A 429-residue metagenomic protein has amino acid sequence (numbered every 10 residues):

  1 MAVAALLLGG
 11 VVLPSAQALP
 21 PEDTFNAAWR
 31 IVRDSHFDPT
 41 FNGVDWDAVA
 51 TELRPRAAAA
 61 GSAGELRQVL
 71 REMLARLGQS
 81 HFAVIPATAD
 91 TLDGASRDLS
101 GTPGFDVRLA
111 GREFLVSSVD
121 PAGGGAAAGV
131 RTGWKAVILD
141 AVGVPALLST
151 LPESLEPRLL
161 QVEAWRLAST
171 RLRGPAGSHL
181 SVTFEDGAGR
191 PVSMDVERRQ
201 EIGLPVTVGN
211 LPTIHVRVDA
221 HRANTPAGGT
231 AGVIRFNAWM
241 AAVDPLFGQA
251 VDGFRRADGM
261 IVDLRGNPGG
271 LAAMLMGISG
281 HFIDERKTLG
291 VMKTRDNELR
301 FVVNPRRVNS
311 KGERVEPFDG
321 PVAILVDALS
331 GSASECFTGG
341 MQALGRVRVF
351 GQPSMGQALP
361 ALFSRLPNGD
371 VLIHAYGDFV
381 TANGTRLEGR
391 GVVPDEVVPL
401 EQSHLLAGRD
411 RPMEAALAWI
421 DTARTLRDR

Functional and structural regions predicted by a protein language model:
A2-V11: Bacterial N-terminal signal peptides
A18-G43: Mature N-terminal segment immediately following signal peptide/propeptide cleavage in secreted/periplasmic
A28, M73, F105, G125 (+9 more regions): Terminal peptide-recognition signature
T40-R112, P175-S181, E185-R222, R424-R429: Extended, small/polar residue-biased N-terminal targeting/export presequences and adjacent propeptide/linker tracts
A59, E65, T132-S181, P245-G248 (+2 more regions): PDZ domains, with a preference for the canonical peptide-binding region formed by the helix
S96-A146, M240-V243, G377-D378: PDZ/PDZ-like domain segments forming the peptide/carboxylate-binding groove, activating on the N-terminal beta-strands
G125-L160, I261-R265, M341, V349 (+2 more regions): Conserved PDZ fold ligand-binding element
R173-P367, L405, W419-D421, L426: Cleft-lining beta-strand/loop regions that shape enzyme active-site pockets
